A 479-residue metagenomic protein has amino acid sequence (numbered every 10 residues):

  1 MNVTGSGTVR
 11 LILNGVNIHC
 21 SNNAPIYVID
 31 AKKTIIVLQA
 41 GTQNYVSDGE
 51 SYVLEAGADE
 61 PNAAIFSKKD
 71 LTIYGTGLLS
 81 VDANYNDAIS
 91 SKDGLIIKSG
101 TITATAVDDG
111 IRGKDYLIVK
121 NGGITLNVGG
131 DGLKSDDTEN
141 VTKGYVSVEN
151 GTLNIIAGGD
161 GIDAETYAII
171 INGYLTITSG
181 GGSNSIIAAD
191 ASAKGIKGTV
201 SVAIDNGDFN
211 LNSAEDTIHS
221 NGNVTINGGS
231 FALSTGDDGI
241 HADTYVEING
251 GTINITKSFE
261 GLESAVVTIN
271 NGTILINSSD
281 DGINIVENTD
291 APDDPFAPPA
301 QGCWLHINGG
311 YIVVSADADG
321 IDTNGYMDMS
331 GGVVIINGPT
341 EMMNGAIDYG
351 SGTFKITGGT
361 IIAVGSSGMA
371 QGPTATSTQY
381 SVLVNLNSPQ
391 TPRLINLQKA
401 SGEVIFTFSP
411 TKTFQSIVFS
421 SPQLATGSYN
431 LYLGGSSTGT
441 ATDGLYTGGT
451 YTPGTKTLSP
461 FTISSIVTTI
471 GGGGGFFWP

Functional and structural regions predicted by a protein language model:
M1-P479: A composition-driven surface/loop motif
